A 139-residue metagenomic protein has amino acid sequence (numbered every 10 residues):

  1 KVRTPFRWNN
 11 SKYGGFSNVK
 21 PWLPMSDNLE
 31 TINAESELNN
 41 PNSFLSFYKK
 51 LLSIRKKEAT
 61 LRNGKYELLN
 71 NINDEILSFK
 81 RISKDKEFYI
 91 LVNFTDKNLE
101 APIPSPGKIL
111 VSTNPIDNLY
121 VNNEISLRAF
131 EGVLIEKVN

Functional and structural regions predicted by a protein language model:
K1, K56, V111-N114, Y120: Residue-level signal for pocket-adjacent positions within structured domains
K1-F88, D96-L99: Loop/helix patches that line or flank the sugar-binding groove of alpha-linked glycan CAZymes
Y13-G14, P115-N118, G132: A short acidic, often aromatic-flanked loop/helix-cap motif at beta-alpha or helix-coil junctions that lines enzyme
G15-P21, A101-I103, Y120-V121, V138: Short conserved micro-motifs at the rims of enzyme active sites and ligand-binding pockets
Y66-N70, N118-Y120, I125: Short, exposed beta-strand/loop patches in secreted or surface proteins that constitute
N98-P115: Beta-strand-rich binding/interaction modules
V121-N139: C-terminal beta-strand-rich structural cap/linker in extracellular carbohydrate-active enzymes
